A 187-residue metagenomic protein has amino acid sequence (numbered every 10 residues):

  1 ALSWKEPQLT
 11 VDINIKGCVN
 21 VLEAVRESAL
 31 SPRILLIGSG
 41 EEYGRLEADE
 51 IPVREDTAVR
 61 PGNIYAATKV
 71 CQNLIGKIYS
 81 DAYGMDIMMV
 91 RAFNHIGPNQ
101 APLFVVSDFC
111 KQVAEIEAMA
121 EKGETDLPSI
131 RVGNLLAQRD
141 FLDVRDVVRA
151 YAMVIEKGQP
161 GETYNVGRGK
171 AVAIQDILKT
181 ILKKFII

Functional and structural regions predicted by a protein language model:
A1-H95, R145, I174, K179: N-terminal Rossmann-like NAD(P)+-binding domain of SDR-like oxidoreductases, especially those catalyzing
V11, P98, A137-D140: Nucleotide-sugar-dependent glycosyltransferase donor-binding/catalytic pocket residues
D49-I51, P102-Q112, I181: A glycine/serine/threonine-rich, flexible loop-to-helix segment that serves as the NAD(P) cofactor-binding "lid"
N63, Q100, F104, D108 (+2 more regions): Amphipathic alpha-helical recognition patches that constitute DNA-binding helices
V113-I187: C-terminal substrate-binding subdomain of Rossmann-fold SDR/epimerase-dehydratase oxidoreductases
